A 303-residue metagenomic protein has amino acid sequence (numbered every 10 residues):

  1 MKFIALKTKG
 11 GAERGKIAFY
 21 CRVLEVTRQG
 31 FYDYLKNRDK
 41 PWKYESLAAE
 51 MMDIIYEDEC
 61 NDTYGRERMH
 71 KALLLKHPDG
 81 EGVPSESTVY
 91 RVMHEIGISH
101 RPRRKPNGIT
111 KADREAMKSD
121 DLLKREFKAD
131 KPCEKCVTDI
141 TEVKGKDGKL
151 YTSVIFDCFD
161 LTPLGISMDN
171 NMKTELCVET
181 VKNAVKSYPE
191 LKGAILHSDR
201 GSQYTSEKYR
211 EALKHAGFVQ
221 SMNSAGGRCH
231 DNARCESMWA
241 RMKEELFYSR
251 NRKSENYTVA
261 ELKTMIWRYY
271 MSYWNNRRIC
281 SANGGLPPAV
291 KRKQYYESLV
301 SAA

Functional and structural regions predicted by a protein language model:
M1-R14, M52-E59: Short, amphipathic alpha-helical "recognition" segments used to contact nucleic acids or chromatin
R14-K16, G145-Y151: Short, flexible loop/turn motifs enriched in small residues
C21, R28-K131, C229, P287-E297: Basic, flexible linker segments flanking DNA-binding modules in nucleic acid-interacting mobile-element proteins
P102-G108, L196-R200, K214-R234, S249-N256 (+1 more regions): RNase H-like polynucleotidyl transferase catalytic core
A112, S198-R200, S206-R210, M222-E245 (+2 more regions): RNase H-like two-metal-ion nuclease catalytic core shared by retroviral integrases and related mobile-element nucleases
L123, E134-V143: Two-metal-ion RNase H-like nuclease active-site motif
K144, G148, I166-P189: Active-site beta-loop-alpha junctions of metal-dependent nucleic acid enzymes, especially the RNase H-like/DDE
K214-A216, A240-A303: C-terminal domain-tail junction helix/linker
